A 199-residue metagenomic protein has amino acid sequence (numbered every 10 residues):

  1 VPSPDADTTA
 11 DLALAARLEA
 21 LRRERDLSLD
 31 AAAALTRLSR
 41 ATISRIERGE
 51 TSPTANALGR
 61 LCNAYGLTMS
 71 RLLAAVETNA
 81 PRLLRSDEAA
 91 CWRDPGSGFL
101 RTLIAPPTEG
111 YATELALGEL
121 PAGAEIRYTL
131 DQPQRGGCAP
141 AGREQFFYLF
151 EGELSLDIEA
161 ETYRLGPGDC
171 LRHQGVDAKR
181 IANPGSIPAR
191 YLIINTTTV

Functional and structural regions predicted by a protein language model:
V1-E24: A short, Lys/Arg-rich alpha-helix, primarily the initiator
P2, N56-R71, E77: DNA major-groove recognition helix of helix-turn-helix/homeodomain DNA-binding modules
D26-S44: Short alpha-helical DNA-recognition segment
A90-Q132, I194-N195, V199: A short glycine-rich, His/Asp/Glu-containing loop-to-beta-strand
L117-A122, A139-L156: Short, conserved beta-strand element in jelly-roll/cupin
Y128, L156-D157, H173, A178-G185: Short beta-strand His + acidic residue motifs that chelate non-heme Fe in jelly-roll/DSBH and cupin folds
E159-Q174: Short acidic-glycine-tyrosine-enriched beta hairpin
